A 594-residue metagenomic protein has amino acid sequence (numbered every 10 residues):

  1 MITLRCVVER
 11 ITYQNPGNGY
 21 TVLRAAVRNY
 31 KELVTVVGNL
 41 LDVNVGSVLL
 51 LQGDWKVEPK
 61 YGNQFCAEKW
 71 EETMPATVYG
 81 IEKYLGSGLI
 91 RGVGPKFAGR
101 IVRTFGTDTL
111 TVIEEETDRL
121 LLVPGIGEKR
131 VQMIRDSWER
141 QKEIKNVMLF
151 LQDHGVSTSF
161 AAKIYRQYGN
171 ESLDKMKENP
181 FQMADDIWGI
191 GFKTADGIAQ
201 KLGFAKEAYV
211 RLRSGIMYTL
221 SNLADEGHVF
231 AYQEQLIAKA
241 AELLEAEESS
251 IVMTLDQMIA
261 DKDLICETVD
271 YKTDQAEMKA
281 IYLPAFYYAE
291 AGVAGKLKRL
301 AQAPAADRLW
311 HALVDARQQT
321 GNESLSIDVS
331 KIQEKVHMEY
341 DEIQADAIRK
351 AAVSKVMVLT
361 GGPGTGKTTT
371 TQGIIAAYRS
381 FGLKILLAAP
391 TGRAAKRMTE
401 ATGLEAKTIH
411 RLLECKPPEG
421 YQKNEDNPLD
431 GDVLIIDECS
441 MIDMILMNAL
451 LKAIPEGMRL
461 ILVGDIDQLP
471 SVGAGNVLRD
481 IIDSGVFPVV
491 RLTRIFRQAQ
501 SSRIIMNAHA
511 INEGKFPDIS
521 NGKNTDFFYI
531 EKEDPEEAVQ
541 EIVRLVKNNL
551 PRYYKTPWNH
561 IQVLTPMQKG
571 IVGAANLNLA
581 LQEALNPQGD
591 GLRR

Functional and structural regions predicted by a protein language model:
M1, R5, G46, V78 (+21 more regions): Amphipathic alpha-helical transducer elements in NTP-driven molecular machines
M1-L309, L313-R317: Accessory, non-ATPase domains that flank or precede helicase/AAA+ motor cores in DNA-metabolism machines
T21-L33, L413, G573-P587: Short, basic/aromatic beta-hairpin or loop at an interaction surface
E115-E116, V123-P124, M217, K335 (+2 more regions): Charge-dense polyanion-binding interfaces
H311-R317, G321, L325-V336: Conserved adenine-nucleotide phosphate-binding loops and their immediately adjacent elements
A316-G321, I466-R594: Conserved helicase motor core of P-loop NTPases
I327-V356: Conserved pre-motif I regulatory segment
A345-I348, V353-G522: ASCE P-loop NTPase helicase motor core
